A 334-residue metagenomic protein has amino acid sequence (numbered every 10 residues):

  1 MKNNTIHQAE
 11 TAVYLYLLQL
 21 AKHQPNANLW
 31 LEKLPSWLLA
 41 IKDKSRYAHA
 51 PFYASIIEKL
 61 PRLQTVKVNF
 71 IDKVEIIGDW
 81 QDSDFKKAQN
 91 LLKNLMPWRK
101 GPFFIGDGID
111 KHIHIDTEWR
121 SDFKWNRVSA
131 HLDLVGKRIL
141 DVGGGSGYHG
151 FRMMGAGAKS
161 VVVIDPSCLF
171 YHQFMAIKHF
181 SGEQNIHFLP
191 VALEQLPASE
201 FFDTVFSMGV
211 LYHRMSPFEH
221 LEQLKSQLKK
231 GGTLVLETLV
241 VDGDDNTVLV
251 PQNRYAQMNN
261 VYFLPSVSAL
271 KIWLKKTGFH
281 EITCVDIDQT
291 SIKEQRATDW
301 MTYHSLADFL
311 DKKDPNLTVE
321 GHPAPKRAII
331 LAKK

Functional and structural regions predicted by a protein language model:
M1-S121, H179, V250-Q252, Q295-D311 (+1 more regions): N-terminal accessory regions of S-adenosyl-L-methionine
K137-G145: Conserved class I S-adenosyl-L-methionine
S146-G157: Conserved SAM-binding loop of SAM-dependent methyltransferases across substrates and taxa, primarily the Class I
K159-Q195: Class I SAM-dependent methyltransferase SAM/SAH-binding core
L196-V205: A short acidic, Gly/Pro-enriched loop at the edge of an enzyme's catalytic core that lines a small-molecule cofactor
F218-T233: A short glycine-rich, Lys/Arg-flanked "PGG" loop and its adjoining helix->strand segment in the class I
L239-V261: Short, glycine-/aromatic-enriched active-site segment of Class I SAM-dependent methyltransferases
V261-G278: Short alpha-helix
